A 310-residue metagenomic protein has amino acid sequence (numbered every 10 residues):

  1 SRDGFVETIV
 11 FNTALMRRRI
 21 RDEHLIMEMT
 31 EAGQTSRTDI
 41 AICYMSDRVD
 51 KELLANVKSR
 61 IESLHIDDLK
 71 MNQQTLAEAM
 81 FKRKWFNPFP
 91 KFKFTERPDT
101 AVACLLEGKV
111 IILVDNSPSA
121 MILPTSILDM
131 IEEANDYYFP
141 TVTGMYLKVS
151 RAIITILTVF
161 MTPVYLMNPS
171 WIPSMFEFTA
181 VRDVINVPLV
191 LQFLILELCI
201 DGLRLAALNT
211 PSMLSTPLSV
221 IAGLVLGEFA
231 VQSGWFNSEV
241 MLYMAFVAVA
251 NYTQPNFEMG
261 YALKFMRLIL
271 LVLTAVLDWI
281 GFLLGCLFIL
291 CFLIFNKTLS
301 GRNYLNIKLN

Functional and structural regions predicted by a protein language model:
S1-L189, G301-N310: Cytosolic regulatory modules rich in charged/polar residues
R19-E23, R60-D67, C104, G108 (+6 more regions): Conserved, well-folded catalytic cores of nucleic-acid-processing and energy-transducing macromolecular machines
S119, T125-L270: Transmembrane alpha-helical segments that form the functional core of multipass membrane systems
S238-N310: Hydrophobic alpha-helical transmembrane segments of membrane transport and translocation systems, primarily multi-pass
